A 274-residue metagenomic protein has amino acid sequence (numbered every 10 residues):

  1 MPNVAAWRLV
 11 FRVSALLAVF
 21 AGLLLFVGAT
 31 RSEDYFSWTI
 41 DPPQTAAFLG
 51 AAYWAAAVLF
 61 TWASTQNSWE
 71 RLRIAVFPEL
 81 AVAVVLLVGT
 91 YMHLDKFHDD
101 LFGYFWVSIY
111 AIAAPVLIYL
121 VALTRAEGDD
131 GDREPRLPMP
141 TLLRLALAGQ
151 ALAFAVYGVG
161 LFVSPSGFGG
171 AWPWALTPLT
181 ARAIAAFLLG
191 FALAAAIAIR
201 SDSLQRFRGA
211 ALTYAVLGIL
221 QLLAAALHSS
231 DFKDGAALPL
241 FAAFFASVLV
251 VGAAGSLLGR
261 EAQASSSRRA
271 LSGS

Functional and structural regions predicted by a protein language model:
M1-A75, T90, A171-P173, L240 (+2 more regions): An N-terminus-focused feature that recognizes amino-terminal "leader" regions
V4-L23, D130-S203: Surface-exposed interaction/gating patches
V27-P42, K96-Y104, P165-L176, K233-A236: Membrane-interface interhelical loops and short amphipathic "cap" helices that link adjacent transmembrane segments
Q44-T61, A81, L179-I199, V216: Core segments of alpha-helical transmembrane spans in multipass integral membrane proteins
A55-D130, A224, D234-A262: Hydrophobic, ordered structural segments
F60-R71, A195-F207: Juxtamembrane helix-break-helix junctions at the cytosolic face of small multi-pass alpha-helical membrane proteins
P78-T90, F187-F191, A210-A226: Hydrophobic alpha-helical membrane segments
L137, Q263-S274: Short, highly charged, low-complexity non-transmembrane loops/tails of multi-pass membrane proteins
